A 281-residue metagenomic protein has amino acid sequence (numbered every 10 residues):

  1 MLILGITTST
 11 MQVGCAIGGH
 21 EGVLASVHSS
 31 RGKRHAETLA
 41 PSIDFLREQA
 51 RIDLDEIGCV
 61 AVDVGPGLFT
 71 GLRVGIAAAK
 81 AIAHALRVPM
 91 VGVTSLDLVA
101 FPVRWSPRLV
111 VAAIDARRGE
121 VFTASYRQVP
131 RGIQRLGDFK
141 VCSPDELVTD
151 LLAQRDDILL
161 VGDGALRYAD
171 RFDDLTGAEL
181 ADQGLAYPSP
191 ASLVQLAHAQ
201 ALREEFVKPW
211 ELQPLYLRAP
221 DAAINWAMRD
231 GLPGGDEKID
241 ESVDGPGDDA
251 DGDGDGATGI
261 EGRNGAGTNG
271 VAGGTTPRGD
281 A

Functional and structural regions predicted by a protein language model:
M1-P66, G279-A281: N-terminal beta-alpha supersecondary unit
H20-V23, I76-L86, Q128-R131: A glycine- and small-aliphatic-rich helix-loop capping segment at beta-alpha/alpha-beta transitions that lines
G22, R34, P89-P188, L202 (+5 more regions): Surface "functional belts" at beta-alpha junctions
L46-A50, A85, V103, P190-A201: Stable alpha-helical structural segments in soluble proteins, enriched in small hydrophobic residues
E48-D55, A83-V93: Phosphate-handling active-site elements
V62-M90: DPxDG-like acidic metal-binding loop motif
G234-R278: Intrinsically disordered, low-complexity terminal tails and inter-domain linkers enriched for S/T/G/P/D/E
